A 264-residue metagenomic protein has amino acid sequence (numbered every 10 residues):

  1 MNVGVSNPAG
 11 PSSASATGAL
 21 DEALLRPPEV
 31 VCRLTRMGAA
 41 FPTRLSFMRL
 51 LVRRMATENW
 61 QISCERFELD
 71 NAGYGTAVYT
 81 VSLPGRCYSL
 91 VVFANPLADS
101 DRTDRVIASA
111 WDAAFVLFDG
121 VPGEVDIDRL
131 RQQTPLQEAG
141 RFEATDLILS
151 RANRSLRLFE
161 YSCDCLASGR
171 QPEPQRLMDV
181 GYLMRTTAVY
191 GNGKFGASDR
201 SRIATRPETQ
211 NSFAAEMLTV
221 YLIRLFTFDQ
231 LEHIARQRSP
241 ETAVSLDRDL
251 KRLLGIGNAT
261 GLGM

Functional and structural regions predicted by a protein language model:
M1-G4: Coiled-coil-based assembly segments and adjacent low-complexity tails used as scaffolding interfaces in eukaryotic
S6-L34, S109-M264: Mixed-charge, Lys/Arg-enriched low-complexity segments
G38-N59: Acidic-basic catalytic patches of nuclease active cores, encompassing PD-(D/E)XK and other metal-cofactor nuclease
F41-F47, A72-A77, G196, N211 (+1 more regions): N-terminal low-hydrophobic presequence detector
V52-A110: Amphipathic, interaction-prone secondary-structure segments
